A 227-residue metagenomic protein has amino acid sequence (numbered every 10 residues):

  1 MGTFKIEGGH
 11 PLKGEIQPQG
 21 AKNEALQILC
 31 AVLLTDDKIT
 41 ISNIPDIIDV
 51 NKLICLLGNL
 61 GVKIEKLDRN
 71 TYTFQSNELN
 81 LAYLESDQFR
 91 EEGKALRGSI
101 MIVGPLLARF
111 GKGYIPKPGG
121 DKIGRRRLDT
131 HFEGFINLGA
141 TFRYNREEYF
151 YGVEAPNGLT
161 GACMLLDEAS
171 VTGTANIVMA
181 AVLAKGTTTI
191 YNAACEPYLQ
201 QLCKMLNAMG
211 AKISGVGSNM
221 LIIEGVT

Functional and structural regions predicted by a protein language model:
M1-T227: Structural preference for solvent-exposed beta-strand-turn elements and adjacent flexible terminal/loop segments within
